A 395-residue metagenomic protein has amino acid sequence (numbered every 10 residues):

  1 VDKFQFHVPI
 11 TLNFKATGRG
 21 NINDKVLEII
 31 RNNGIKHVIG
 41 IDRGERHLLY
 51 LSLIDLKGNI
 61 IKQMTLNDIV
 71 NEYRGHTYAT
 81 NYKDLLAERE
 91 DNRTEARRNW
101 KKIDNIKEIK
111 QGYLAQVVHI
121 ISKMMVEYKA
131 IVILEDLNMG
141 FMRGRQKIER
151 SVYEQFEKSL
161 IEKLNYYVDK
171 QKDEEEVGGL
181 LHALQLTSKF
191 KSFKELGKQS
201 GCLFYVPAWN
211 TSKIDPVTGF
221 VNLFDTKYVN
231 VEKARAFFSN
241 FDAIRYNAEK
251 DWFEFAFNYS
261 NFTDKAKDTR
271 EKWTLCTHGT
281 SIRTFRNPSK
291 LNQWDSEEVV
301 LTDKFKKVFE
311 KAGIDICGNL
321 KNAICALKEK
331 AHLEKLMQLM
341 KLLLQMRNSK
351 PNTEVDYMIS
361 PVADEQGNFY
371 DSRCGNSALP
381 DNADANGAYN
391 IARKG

Functional and structural regions predicted by a protein language model:
V1-G395: Positively charged, helix-rich recognition surfaces that bind polyanionic ligands
